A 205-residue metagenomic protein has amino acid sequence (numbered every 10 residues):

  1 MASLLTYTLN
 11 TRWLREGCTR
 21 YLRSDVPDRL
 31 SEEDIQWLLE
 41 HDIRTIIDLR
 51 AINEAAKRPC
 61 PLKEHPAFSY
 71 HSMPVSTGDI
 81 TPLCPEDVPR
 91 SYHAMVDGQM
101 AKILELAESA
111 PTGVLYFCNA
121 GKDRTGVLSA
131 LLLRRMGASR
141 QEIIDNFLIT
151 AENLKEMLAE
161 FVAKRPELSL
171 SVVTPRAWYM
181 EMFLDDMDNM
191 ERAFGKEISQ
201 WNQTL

Functional and structural regions predicted by a protein language model:
M1-L115, V127-L205: Cys-dependent protein tyrosine phosphatase-like superfamily
A120, R124-T125: Ser/Thr-glycine-rich phosphate-binding loops at phosphate-binding pockets of nucleotides, nucleotide cofactors
